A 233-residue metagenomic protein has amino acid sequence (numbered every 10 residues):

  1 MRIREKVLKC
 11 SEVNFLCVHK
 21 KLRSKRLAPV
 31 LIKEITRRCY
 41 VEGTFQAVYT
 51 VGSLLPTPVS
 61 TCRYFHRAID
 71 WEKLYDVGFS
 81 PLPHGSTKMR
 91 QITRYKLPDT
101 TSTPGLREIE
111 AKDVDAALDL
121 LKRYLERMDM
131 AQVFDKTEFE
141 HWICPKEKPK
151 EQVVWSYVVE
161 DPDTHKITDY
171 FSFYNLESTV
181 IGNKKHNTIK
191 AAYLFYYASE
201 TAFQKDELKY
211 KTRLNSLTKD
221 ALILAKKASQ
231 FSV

Functional and structural regions predicted by a protein language model:
R2-D76, E126-Q132, Y170, N175-V233: Acyl-donor binding region in acyl/amide transferases
K6-E12, S80-E138, K190-Y193: Short amphipathic alpha-helix that is part of the acyltransferase structural core
S102, F139, K205-K209: Polar low-complexity intrinsically disordered regions
L121, E140-I143, V154-S156, F195 (+1 more regions): Generic hydrophobic alpha-helical scaffold/packing signal
T137, H141-N175: Conserved beta-hairpin
